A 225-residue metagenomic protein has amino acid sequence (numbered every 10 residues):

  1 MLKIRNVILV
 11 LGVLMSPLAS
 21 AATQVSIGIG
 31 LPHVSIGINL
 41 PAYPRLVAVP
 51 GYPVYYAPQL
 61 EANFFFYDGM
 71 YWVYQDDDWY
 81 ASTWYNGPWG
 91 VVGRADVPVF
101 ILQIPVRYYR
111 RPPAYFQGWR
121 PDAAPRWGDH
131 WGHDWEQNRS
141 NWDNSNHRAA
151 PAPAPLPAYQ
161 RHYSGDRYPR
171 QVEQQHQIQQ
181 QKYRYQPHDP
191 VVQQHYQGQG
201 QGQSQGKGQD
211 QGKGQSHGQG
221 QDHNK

Functional and structural regions predicted by a protein language model:
M1-A22, Y183-K225: Classical secretory targeting signals
T23-V192: Low-complexity segments
